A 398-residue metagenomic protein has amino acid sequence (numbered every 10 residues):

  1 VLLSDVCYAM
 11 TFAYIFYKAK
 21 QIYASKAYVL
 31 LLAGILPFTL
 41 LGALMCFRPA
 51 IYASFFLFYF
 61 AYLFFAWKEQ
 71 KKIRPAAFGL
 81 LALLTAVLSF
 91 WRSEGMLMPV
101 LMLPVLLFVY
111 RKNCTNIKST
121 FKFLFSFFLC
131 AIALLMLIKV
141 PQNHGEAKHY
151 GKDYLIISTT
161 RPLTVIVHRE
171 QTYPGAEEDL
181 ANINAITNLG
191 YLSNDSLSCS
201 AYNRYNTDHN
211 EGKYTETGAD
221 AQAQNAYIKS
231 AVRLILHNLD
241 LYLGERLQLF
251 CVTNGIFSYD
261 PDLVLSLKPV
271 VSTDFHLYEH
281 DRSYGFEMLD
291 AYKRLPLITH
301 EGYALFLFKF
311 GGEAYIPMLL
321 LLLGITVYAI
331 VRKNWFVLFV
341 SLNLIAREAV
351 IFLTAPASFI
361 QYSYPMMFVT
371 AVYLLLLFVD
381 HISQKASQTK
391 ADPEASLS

Functional and structural regions predicted by a protein language model:
L2-Y23, F58, Y62: Transmembrane-helix motifs of polytopic, lipid-linked glycan transferases
Y14, A53-E69, L81, T85 (+2 more regions): Specific aromatic-rich, kink-prone transmembrane helix
A24-A27, E69-A86, K118-K122: Short hydrophobic alpha-helices at membrane interfaces in multi-pass membrane enzymes
A27-F38, A43, A82, C114-T120: Transmembrane and membrane-interface helices of multi-pass, inner-membrane envelope-modifying transferases
L44-Y52, W91: Short acidic/glycine- and proline-prone juxtamembrane loop motifs at membrane-interface regions of multi-pass membrane
A77-R92, P104, S126-L134: Membrane-interface alpha helices of multi-pass inner-membrane proteins
G145-E287: Membrane-proximal stem/loop segments at transmembrane-domain junctions that anchor or position
Q248-S341: Membrane-interface anchor segments at the N-terminal boundary of transmembrane helices in multi-pass membrane enzymes
